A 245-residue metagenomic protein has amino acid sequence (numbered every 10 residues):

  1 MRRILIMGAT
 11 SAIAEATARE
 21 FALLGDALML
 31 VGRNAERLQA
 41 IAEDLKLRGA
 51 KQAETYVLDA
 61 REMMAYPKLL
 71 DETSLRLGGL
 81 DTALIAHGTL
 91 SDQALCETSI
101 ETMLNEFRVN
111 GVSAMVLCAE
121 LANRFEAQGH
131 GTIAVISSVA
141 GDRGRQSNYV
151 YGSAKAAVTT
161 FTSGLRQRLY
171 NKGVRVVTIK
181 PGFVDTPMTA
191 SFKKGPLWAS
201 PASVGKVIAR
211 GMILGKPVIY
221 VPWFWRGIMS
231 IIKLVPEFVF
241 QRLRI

Functional and structural regions predicted by a protein language model:
T10-A12: Conserved glycine-rich cofactor-binding loop
G25-I41: Conserved glycine-rich Rossmann-like NAD(P)H-binding loop of the short-chain dehydrogenase/reductase
K46-M64: Rossmann-fold cofactor-recognition segment
A94-C96, T102-L104: Substrate-binding pocket helix/loop in short-chain dehydrogenase/reductase
C118, A154: Active-site helix of classical SDR
S138: Residue(s) in the substrate-gating loop at a strand-loop-helix junction that position the organic substrate next
T178, K193-S230: C-terminal helical subdomain
